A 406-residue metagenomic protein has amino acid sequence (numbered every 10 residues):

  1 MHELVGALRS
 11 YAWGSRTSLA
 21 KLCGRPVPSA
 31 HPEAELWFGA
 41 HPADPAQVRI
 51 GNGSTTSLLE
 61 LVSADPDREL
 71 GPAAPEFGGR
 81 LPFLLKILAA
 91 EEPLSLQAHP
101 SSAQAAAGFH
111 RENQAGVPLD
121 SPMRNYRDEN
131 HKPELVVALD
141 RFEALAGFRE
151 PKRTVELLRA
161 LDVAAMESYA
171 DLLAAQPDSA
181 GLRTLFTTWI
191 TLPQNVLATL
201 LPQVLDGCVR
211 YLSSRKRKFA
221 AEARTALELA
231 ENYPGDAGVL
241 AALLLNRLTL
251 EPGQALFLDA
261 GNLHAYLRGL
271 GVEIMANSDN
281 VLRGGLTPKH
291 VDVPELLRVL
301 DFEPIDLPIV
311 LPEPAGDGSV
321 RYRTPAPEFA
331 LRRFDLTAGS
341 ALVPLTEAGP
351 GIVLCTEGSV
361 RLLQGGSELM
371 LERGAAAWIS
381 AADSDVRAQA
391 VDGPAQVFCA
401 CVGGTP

Functional and structural regions predicted by a protein language model:
M1-R215, P288-D306, L331: Transition-metal
H31-E33, R80-L81, E91, N130 (+3 more regions): A short beta-loop-beta micro-motif enriched in histidine and acidic residues
F38-A40, I87-E91, A98, P133-R141 (+4 more regions): Short, conserved beta-strand element in jelly-roll/cupin
L88-P93, P100-S102, N130-E134, D140-E143 (+4 more regions): Ligand-binding loop in jelly-roll beta-barrel domains
R247-F257, N262-Y266, F334, Q364-D383: Short acidic-glycine-tyrosine-enriched beta hairpin
A255, A341-L342, G358-L363: Short beta-strand segments in beta-sandwich/barrel cores
L270-R321: C-terminal, non-catalytic macromolecule-binding modules
A315-G318, P327-E347, A381-A382: Conserved short histidine dyad/triad with adjacent acidic residue
